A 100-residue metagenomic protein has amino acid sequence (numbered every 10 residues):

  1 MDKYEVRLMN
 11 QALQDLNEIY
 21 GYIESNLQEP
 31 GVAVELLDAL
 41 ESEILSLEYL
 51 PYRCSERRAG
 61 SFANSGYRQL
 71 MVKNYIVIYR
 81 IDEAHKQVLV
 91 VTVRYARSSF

Functional and structural regions predicted by a protein language model:
M1-A39: Arg/Lys-rich, positively charged N-terminal/basic patches that mediate binding to nucleic acids
M9-Q11, L50, V91-A96: Generic beta-structure capping elements
Q14, S42, H85: Short alpha-helical
L27, L70-F100: Enriched for short, Lys/Arg-rich terminal
E41-E48: Compact soluble domain cores
L50, C54-E83: Basic/aromatic recognition patch in beta-strand/loop cores that engages polyanionic ligands
